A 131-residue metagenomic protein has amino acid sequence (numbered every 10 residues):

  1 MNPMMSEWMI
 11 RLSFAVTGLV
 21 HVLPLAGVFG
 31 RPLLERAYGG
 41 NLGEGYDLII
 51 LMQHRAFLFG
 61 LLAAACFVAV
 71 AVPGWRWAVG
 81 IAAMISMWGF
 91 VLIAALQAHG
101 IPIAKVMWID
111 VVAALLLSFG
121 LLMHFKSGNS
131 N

Functional and structural regions predicted by a protein language model:
N2-G18, V68-A83: Interfacial segments of alpha-helical transmembrane regions
G18-V28, E44-V68, I81, I85: Core segments of alpha-helical transmembrane spans in multipass integral membrane proteins
V20-R31, L92-A98: C-terminal TM-helix exit segments that contain a strictly Trp-centered aromatic cap at the helix terminus
L33-D47: Cytosolic, membrane-interface loops and tails of multi-pass inner-membrane proteins
A63, M84-Q97: Transmembrane alpha-helical segments of integral membrane proteins
W77, V91-M107: Membrane-helix boundary connector in multi-pass membrane proteins
A104-F119: Alpha-helical membrane-associated segments of multi-pass integral membrane proteins
L115-N131: Membrane-water interface at the C-terminal end of transmembrane alpha helices
